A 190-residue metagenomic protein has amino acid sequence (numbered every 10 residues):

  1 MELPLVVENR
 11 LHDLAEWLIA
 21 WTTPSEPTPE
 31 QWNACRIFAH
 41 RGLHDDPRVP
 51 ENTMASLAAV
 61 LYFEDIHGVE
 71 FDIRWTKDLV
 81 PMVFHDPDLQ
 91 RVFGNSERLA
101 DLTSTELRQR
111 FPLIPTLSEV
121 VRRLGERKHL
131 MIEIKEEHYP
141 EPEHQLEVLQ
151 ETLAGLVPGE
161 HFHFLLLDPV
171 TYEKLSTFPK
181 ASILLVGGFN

Functional and structural regions predicted by a protein language model:
M1-N190: Phosphate-group recognition and catalysis centered on beta-loop-alpha active-site segments
